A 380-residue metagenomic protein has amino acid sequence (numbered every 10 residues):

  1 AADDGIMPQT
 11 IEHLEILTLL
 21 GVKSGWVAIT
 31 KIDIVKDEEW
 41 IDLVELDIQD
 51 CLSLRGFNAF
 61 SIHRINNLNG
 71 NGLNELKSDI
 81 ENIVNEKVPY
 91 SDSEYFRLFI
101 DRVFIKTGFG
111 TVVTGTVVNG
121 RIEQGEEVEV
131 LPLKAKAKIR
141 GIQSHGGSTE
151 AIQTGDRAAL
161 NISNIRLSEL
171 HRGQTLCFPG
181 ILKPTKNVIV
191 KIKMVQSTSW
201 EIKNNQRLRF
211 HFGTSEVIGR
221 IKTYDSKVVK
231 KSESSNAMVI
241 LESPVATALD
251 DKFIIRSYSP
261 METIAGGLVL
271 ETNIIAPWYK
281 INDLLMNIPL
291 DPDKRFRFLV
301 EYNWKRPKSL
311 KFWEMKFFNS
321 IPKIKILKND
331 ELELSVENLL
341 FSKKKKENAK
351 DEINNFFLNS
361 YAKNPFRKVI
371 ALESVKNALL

Functional and structural regions predicted by a protein language model:
A1, I11-L14, T18, P244-L249 (+1 more regions): Gly/lys/ser-thr-rich phosphate-binding loops in alpha/beta enzymes that coordinate phosphoanhydride or phosphate groups
A1-E12, G21-D42: Conserved Switch II/interswitch segment of TRAFAC-class P-loop GTPases
A1-G5, T30-I34, N67, L133 (+4 more regions): Short, ordered loop/turn segments at secondary-structure junctions
H13-I16, G147-T149, K227: Short beta-strand/turn micro-motifs at beta-sheet edges
L17-D33, D47-N66: Conserved beta-strand/loop subsegment of P-loop NTPase cores
S24, V35-W40, D47-D50, I165-L380: C-terminal effector modules of nucleic-acid-centric enzymes and ribosome-associated factors
T30-D33, G155, E337-N338: Short beta-alpha connecting loops at secondary-structure transitions that line or flank enzyme active sites
D42, D50-T198: Conserved catalytic-core segments of large NTP-driven translation/proteostasis enzymes
